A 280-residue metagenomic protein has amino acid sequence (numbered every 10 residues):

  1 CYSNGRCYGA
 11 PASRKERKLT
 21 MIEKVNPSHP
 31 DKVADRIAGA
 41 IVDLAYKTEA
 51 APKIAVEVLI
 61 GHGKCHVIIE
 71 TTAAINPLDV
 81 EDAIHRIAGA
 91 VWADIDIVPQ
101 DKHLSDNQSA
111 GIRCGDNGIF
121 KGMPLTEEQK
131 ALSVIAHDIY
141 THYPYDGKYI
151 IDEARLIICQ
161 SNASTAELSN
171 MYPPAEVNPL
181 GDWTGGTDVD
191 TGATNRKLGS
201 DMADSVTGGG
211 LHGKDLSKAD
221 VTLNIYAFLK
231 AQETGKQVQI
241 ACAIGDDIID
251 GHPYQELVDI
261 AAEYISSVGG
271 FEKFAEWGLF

Functional and structural regions predicted by a protein language model:
C1-T20: Short, Lys/Arg-enriched N-terminal segments with co-localized hydrophobic residues within the first ~10-30 amino acids
R17-F280: A domain-level signal for the structural core that forms small-molecule/cofactor-binding pockets and catalytic centers
